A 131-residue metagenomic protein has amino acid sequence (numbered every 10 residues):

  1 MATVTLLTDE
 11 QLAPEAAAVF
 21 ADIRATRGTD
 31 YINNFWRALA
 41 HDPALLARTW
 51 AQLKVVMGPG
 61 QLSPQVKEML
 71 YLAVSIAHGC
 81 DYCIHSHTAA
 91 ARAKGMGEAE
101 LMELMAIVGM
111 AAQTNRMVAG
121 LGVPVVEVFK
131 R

Functional and structural regions predicted by a protein language model:
M1-R131: Hydrophobic alpha-helical segments
